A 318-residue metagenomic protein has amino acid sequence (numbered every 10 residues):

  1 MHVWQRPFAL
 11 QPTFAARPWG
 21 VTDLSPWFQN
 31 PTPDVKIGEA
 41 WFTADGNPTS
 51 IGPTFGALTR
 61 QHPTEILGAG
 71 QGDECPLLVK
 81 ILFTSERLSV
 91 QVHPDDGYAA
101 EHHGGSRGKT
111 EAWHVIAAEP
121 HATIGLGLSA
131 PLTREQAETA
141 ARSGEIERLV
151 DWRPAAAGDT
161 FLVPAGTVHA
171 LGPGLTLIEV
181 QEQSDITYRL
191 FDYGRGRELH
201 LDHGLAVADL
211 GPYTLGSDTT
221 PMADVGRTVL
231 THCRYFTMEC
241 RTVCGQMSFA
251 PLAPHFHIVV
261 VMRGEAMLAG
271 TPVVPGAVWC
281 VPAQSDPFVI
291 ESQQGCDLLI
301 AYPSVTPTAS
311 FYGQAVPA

Functional and structural regions predicted by a protein language model:
M1-L132, D192-T214, M238, T306 (+2 more regions): Transition-metal
V79-I81, L88, G105, E111-H114 (+5 more regions): His/acidic/aromatic-lined binding-pocket segments of jelly-roll/cupin-type domains and related regulatory beta-sandwich
L82-R87, D95-G97, A118-H121, T167-T187 (+2 more regions): Ligand-binding loop in jelly-roll beta-barrel domains
A117-A157, L162: Intrinsically disordered, low-complexity linker/loop segments enriched in Gly/Pro and charged/polar residues
A141-S143, L149, T160-L162, V168-S217: An exposed, glycine/acidic-rich loop-and-rim segment of catalytic or binding clefts
V150-L162, M267-F288: Short acidic-glycine-tyrosine-enriched beta hairpin
Y188-F256: C-terminal amphipathic alpha-helical segment
M247-S248, G264-A269: Short beta-strand segments in beta-sandwich/barrel cores
